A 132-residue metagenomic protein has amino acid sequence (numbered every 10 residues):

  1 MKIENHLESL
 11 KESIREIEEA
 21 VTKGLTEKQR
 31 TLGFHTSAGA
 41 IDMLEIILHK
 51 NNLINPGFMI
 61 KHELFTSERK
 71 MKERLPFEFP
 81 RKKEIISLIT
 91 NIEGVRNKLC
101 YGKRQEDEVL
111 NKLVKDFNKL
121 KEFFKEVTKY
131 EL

Functional and structural regions predicted by a protein language model:
M1-E4, N55, E68-K72, L120-L132: Terminal, compositionally biased low-complexity regions
M1-L10, L48, K72-F77: Helix-loop junctions and short alpha-helical segments
M1-Q29, T128-L132: Charged alpha-helical initiation segments
S9-E16, H35, D42, L88-V95 (+1 more regions): Amphipathic, well-ordered alpha-helical segments in soluble domains
I17-G24, N51, R96-K103: Secondary-structure edge/capping motif, primarily at the C-terminal ends of alpha-helices and the immediately following
Q29-H49: Short, hydrophobic, well-ordered secondary-structure elements
H49-R81: Short, charged amphipathic alpha-helical segments flanked by flexible coils
E84-L132: Charge-enriched, short contiguous segments at helix-coil
